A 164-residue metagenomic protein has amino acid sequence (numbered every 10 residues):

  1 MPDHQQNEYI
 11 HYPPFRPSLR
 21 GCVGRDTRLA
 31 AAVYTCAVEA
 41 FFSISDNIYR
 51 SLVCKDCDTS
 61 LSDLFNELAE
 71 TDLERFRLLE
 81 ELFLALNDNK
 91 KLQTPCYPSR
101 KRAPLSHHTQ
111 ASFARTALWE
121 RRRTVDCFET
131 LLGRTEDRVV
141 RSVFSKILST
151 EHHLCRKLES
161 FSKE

Functional and structural regions predicted by a protein language model:
D3-L19, R77-S112: Carboxylate-rich helix-loop segments that flank metal/cofactor sites and access channels in metalloenzymes
H11-Y12, R20-D56, Q110-T135: Alpha-helical bundle segments that constitute or directly flank the non-heme di-iron/ferroxidase center
C36-N47, F65-E80, A117-V125, I147-L158: Alpha-helical transition-metal enzyme core signature, strongest for iron centers
D46-P95: Acidic (E/D-rich), amphipathic helical modules within compact regulatory domains
D72, K90-Y97, K101-P104, K146-S149 (+1 more regions): Short alpha-helical interface elements
T124-E164: Preference for long, well-ordered alpha-helical segments
